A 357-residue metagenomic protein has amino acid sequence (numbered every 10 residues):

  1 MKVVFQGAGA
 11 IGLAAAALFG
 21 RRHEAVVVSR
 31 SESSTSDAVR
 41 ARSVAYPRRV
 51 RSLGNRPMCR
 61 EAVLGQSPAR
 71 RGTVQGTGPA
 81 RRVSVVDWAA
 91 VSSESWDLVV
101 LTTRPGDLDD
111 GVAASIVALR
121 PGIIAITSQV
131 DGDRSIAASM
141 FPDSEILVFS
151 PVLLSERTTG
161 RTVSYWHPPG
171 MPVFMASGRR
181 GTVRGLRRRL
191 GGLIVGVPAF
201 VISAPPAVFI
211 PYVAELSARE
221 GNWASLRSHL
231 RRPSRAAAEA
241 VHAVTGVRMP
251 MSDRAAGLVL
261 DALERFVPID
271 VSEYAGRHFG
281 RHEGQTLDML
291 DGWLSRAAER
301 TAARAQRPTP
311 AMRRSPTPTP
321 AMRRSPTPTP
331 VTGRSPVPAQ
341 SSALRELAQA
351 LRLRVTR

Functional and structural regions predicted by a protein language model:
M1-T77, V85, G185-L186: NAD(P)+-binding Rossmann beta1-loop-alpha1 motif at the extreme N-terminus of oxidoreductases
V3, H23-V26, G122-I124, D143-I146 (+1 more regions): Hydrophobic anchor at the start of a short beta-strand that flanks the dinucleotide cofactor-binding loop
G12, R179, V183, H229-A237 (+2 more regions): Generic structural signal for well-ordered, non-membrane alpha-helical segments in soluble metabolic enzymes
A17, R21, S139, S295: Short, well-ordered alpha-helices that flank and scaffold nucleotide-derived cofactor binding pockets
R49-V63, S67, R71, T77 (+2 more regions): NAD(P)-dependent Rossmann-like dehydrogenase/reductase catalytic/cofactor-binding core
V50-S164: Rossmann-like NAD(P)(H) cofactor-binding subdomain of soluble oxidoreductases
Q129-V208: Rossmann-fold dinucleotide-binding core
R180-R254: Active-site-lining helix/loop region of Rossmann-like oxidoreductase modules
